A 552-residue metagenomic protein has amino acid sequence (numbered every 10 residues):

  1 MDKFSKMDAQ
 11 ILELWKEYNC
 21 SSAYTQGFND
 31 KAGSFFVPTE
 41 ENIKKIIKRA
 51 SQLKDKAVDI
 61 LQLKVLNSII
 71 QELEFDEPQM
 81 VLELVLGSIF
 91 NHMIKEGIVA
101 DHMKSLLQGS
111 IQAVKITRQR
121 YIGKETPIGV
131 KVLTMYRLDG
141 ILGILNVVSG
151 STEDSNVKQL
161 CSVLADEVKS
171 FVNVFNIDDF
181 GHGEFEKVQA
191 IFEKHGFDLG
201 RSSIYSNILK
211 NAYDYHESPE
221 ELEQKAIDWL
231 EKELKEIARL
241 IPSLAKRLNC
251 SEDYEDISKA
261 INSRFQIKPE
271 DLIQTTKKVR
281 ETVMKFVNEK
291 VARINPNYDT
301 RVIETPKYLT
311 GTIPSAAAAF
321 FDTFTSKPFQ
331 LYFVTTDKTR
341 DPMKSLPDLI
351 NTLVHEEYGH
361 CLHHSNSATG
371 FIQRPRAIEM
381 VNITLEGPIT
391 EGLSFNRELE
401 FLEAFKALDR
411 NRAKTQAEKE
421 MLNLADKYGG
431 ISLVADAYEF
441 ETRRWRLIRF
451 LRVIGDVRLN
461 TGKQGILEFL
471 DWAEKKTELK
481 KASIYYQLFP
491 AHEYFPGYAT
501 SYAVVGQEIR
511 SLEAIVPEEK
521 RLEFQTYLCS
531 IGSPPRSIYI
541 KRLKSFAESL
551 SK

Functional and structural regions predicted by a protein language model:
M1-K552: N-terminal maturation segment of proteins
